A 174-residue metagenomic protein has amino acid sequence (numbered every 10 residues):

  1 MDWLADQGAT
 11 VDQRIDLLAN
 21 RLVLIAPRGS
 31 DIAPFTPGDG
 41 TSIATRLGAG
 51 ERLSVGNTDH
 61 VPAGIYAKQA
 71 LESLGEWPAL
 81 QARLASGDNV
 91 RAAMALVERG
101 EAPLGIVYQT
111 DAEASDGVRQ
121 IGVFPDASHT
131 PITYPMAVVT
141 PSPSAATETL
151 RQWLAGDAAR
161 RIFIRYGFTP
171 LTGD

Functional and structural regions predicted by a protein language model:
M1-D174: Exported/periplasmic ABC-transporter solute-binding proteins
